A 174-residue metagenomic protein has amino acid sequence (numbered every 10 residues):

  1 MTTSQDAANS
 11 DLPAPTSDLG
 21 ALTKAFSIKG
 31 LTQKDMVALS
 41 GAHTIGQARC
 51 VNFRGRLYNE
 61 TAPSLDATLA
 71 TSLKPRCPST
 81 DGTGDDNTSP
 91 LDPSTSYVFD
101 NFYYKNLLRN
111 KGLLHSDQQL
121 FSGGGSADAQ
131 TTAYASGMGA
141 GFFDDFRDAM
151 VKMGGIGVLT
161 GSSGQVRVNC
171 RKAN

Functional and structural regions predicted by a protein language model:
M1-N174: Catalytic cores of secreted/periplasmic or lumenal enzymes
